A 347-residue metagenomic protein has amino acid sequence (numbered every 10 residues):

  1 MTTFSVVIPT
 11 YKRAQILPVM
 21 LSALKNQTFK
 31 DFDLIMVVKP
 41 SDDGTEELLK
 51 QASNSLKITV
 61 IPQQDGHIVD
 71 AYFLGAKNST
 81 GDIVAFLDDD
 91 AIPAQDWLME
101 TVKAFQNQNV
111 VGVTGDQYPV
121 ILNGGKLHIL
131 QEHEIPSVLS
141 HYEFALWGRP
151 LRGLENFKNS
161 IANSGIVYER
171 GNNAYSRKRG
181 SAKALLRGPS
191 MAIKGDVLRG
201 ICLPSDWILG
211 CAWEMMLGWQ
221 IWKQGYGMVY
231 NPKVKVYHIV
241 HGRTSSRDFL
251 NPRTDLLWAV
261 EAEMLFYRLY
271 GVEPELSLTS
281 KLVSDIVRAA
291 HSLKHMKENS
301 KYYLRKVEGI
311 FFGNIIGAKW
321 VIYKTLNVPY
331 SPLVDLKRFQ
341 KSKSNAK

Functional and structural regions predicted by a protein language model:
R13-N26: Short, well-formed alpha-helical segments that are part of the catalytic scaffolds of diverse glycosyltransferases
A23, V38-E47, A91: A conserved acidic beta->alpha catalytic loop
Q63-S79: Glycine-rich, basic loop-to-helix element that forms the pyrophosphate-binding segment of sugar-nucleotide handling
V84: Short aromatic/hydrophobic "clamp" motif used to bind/position activated sugar donors
D96-E155: Conserved donor NDP-sugar-binding/catalytic core segment of glycosyltransferases
E134-K183: Short, flexible, basic/aromatic active-site loop/helix in glycosyltransferases
L186-G188, G210-W219: Acidic donor-binding loop at a coil-to-helix junction in glycosyltransferase catalytic cores that engages
T254-A259, E273-K347: Non-catalytic, C-terminal membrane-associated alpha-helical segments of glycosyltransferases
